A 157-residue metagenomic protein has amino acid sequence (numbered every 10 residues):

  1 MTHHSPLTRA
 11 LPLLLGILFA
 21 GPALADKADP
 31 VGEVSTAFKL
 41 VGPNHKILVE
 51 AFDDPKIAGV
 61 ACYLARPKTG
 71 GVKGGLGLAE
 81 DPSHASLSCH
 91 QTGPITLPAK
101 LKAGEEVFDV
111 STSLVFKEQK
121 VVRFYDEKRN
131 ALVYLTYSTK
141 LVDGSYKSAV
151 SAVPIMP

Functional and structural regions predicted by a protein language model:
T2-P12: Bacterial N-terminal signal peptides that target proteins for export
P6, G42-P43, F52-I57, V122-R129: Short, surface-exposed loop and linker segments with low hydrophobicity and enrichment for Pro/Ser/Thr
A10-G21: Bacterial N-terminal signal peptides
L13, P55-K56, P82: Residue-level signal for mature regions of secreted extracellular proteins and peptides
G21-K27: Sec/Tat signal peptide C-region and signal peptidase I cleavage site
K27-G32, I95-P157: Low-complexity intrinsically disordered segments
K27-G70: N-terminal export/targeting and maturation segments
G59-Y125: Mature extracytoplasmic domains of secretory-pathway proteins
